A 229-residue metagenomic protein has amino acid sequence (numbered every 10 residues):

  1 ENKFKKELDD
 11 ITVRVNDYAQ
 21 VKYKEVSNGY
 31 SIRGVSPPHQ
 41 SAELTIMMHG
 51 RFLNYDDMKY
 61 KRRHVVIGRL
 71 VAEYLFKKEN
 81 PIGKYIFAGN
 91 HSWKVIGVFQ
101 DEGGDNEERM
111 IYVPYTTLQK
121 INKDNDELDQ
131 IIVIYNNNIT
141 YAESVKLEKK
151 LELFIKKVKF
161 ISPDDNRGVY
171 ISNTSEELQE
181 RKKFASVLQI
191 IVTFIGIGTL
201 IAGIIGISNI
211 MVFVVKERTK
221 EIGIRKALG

Functional and structural regions predicted by a protein language model:
E1-L53, I171: Short amphipathic beta-strand/extended segments in non-transmembrane regions
A19-Y23, G103-N106, Q179-R181: A short acidic, helix-capping loop that chelates divalent metal ions and anchors anionic groups
P38-F52, R62-I161: Mid-to-C-terminal secondary-structure elements that act as membrane-proximal/extracytoplasmic interface segments
P81, S186-V212: Internal alpha-helical transmembrane segments of multipass membrane proteins, especially hydrophobic lipid-embedded
V145-E148, S162-G196: Peri-transmembrane interface segments
I205-G229: Intracellular coupling helices
